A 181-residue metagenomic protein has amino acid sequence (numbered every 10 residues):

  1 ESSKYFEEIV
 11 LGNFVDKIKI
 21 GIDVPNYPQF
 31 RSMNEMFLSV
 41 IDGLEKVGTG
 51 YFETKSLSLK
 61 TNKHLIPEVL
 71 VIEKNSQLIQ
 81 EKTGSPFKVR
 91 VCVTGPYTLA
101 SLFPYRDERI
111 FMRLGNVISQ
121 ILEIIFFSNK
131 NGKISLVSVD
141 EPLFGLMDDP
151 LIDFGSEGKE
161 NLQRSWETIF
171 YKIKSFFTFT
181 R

Functional and structural regions predicted by a protein language model:
E1-R113: Alpha/beta catalytic barrel-like cores
G84-V91, F103-R181: Active-site loop segments of alpha/beta catalytic cores
